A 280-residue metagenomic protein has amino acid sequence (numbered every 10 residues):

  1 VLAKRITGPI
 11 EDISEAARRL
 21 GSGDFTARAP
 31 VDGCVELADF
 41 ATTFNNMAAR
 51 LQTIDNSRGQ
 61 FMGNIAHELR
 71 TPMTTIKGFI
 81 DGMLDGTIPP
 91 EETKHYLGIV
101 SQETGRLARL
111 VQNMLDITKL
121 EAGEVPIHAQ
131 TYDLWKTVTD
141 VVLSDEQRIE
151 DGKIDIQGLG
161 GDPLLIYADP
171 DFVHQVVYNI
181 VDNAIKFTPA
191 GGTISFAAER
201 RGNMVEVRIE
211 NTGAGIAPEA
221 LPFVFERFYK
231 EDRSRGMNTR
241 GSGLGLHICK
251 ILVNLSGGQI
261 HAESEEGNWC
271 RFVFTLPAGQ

Functional and structural regions predicted by a protein language model:
V1-M62, I80-L84, P89, R227 (+2 more regions): Membrane-proximal HAMP signal-relay module
T26, P30-C34, H128-D133, E150 (+1 more regions): Conserved catalytic submotifs in the C-terminal HATPase_c
Q102-A108: Short alpha-helical segment of the dimerization/phosphotransfer core of two-component systems
A122-I127, L165-A168: Conserved micro-motifs of the catalytic ATP-binding
A184-I185: Short helix-loop "hinge" at the ATP-lid/N-box region of the Bergerat-fold HATPase_c
N211: Acidic ATP/Mg2+-coordinating residue in the GHKL
I216-K230: Short conserved segment of the HATPase_c
G257-E263: Glycine-rich ATP-binding loops of the HATPase_c
